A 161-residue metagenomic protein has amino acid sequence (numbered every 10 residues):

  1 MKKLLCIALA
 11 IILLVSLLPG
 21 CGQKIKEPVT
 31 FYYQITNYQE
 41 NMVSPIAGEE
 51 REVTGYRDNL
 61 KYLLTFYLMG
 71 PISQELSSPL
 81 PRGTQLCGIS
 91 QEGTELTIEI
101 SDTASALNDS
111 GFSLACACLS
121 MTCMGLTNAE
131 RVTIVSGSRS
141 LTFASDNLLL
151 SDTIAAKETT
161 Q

Functional and structural regions predicted by a protein language model:
L4-A8, G20-Q161: Bimodal "functional hotspot" detector
L9, L13-L17: Hydrophobic core
